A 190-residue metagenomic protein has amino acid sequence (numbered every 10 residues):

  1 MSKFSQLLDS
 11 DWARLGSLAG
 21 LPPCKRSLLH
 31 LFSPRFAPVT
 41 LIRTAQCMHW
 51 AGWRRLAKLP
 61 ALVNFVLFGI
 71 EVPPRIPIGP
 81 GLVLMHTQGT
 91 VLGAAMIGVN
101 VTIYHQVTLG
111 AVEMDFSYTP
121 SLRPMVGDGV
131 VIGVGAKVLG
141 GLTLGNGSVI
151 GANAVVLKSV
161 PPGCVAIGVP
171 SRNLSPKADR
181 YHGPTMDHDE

Functional and structural regions predicted by a protein language model:
M1-F68, D179-E190: Terminal amphipathic alpha-helical/low-complexity segments used for targeting or macromolecular assembly
F68, P73-P74, G79-P80, M85-Q88 (+12 more regions): Left-handed beta-helix
